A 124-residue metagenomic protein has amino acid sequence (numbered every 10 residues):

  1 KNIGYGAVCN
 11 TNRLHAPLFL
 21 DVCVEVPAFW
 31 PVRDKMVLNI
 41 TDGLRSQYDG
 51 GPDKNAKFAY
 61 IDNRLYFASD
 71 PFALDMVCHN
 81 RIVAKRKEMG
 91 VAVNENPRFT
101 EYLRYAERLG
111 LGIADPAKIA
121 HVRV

Functional and structural regions predicted by a protein language model:
K1-V124: Extended, low-polarity segments enriched in aliphatic/aromatic residues
